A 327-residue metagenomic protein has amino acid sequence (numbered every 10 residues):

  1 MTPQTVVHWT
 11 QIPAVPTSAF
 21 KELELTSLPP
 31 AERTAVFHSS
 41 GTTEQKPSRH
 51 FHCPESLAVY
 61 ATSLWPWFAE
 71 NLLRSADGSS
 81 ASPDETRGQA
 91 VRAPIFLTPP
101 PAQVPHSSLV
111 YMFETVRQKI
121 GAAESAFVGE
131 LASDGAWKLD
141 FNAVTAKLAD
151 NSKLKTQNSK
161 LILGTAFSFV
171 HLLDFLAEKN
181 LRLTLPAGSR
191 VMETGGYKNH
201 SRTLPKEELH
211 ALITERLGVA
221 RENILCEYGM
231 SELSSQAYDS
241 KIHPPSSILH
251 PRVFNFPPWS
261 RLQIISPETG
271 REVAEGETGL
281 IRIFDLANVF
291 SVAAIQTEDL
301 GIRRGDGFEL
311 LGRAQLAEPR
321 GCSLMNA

Functional and structural regions predicted by a protein language model:
T2-H38, E44-F51, P66-E70: Active-site diphosphate/adenylate-binding microenvironment
K21, E55, E215: Short polybasic/polar patches that bind polyanions
S40-S75, R92-P101: Conserved adenylate-forming
A76-S79, A90-A93, P100, H106 (+1 more regions): Active-site glycine/GP-rich loop and adjacent strand/helix microenvironment that borders small-molecule binding pockets
